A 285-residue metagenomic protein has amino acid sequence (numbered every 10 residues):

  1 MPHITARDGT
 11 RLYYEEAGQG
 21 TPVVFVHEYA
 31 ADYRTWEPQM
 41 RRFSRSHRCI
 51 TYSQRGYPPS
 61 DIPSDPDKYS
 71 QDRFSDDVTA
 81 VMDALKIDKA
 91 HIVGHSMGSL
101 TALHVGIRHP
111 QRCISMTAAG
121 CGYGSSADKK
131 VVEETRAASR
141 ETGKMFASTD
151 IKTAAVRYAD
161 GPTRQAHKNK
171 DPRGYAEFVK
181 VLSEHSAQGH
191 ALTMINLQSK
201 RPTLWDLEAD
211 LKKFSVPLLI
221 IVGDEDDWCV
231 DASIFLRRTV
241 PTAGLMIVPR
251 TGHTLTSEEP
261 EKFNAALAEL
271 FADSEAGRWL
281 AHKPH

Functional and structural regions predicted by a protein language model:
A6-D67: Conserved HGGG/HGGXW glycine-rich cap/lid loop of the alpha/beta-hydrolase fold
R7, R41, I50-M97, A265: Active-site loop/oxyanion-hole signature of alpha/beta-hydrolase fold enzymes
T101-V105: Hydrolases whose catalytic domains are alpha/beta-hydrolase-1, hotdog thioesterase, or metallo-beta-lactamase-like
I107, I114-T149: Flexible "cap/lid" loop of the alpha/beta hydrolase fold
K130-E133, A147-D210: Conserved alpha/beta-hydrolase catalytic His-Asp/Glu region
F214, I220-V222: Short beta-strand/loop motif that positions the catalytic acidic residue of the alpha/beta-hydrolase fold
D227-A232: Conserved alpha/beta-hydrolase "acid-adjacent" motif
A243-H285: Catalytic active-site module of serine/aspartate enzymes centered on a nucleophile-bearing elbow/loop
